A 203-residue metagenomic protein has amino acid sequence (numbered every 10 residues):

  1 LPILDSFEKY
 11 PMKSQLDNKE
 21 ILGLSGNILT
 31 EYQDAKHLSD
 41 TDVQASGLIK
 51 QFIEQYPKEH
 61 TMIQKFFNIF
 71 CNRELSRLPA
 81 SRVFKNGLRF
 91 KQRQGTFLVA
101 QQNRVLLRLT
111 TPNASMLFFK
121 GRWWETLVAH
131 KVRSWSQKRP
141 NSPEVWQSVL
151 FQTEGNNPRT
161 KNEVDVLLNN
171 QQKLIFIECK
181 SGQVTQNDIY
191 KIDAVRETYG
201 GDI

Functional and structural regions predicted by a protein language model:
P2-I203: Intrinsically disordered, low-complexity Ser/Thr/Pro/Gly-rich regulatory segments
